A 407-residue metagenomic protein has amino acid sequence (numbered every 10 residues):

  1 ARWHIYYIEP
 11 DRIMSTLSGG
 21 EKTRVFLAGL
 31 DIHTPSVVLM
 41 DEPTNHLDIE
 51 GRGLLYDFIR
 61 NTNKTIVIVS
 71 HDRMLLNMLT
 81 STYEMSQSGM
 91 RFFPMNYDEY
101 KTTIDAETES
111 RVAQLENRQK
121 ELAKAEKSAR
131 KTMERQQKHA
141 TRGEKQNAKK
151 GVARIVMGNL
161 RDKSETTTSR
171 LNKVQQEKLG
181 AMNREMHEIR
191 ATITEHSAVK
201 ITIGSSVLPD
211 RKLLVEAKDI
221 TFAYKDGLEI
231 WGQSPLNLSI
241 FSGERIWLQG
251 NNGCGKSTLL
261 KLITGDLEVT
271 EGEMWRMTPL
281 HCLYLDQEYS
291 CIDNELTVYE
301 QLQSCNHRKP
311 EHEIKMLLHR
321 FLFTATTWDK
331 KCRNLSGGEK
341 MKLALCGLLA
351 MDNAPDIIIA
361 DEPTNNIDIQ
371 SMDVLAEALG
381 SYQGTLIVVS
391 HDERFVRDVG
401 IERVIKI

Functional and structural regions predicted by a protein language model:
A1-A113, L208-I407: ABC ATP-binding cassette signature C-motif
A1-T16, T103-Y224: Coupling and communication elements adjacent to P-loop NTPase active sites across diverse families
